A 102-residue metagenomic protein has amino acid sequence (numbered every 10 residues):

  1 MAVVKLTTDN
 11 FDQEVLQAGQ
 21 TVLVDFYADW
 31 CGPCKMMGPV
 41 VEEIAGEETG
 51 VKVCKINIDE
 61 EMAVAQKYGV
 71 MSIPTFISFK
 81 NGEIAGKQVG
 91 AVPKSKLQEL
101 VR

Functional and structural regions predicted by a protein language model:
A2, T7, Y27, K52-C54: Conserved Rossmann-like nucleotide-binding pocket used by diverse enzymes that bind dinucleotide cofactors
V4-V22, M62: A short beta-strand-turn-helix
G19, F26-W30, S72: Short pre-active-site segment immediately N-terminal to redox-active cysteine/selenocysteine motifs in thiol-based
G19-T21, G38-I56, E60: Conserved helix-turn-beta segment immediately C-terminal to the redox Cys motif in thioredoxin-like folds
F26-V40: Conserved redox-active cysteine motifs that mediate thiol-disulfide chemistry, especially di-cysteine Cys-X(1-2)-Cys
M62, Y68-I77, V92: Structural micro-motif
S78-R102: Non-catalytic, surface beta->alpha helical segment in thiol-disulfide oxidoreductase systems
